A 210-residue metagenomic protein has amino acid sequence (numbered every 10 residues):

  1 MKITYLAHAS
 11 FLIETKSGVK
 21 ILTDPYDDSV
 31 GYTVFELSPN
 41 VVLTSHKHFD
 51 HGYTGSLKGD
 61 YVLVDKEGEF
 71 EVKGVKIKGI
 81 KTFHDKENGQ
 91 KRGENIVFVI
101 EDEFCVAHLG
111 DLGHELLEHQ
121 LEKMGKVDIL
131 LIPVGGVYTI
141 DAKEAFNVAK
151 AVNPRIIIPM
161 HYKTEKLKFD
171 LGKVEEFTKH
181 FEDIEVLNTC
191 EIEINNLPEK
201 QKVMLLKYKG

Functional and structural regions predicted by a protein language model:
M1-V30, K91-G110, I129: Conserved beta-strand hairpin/beta-sheet module of binuclear metal-dependent hydrolase folds, prominently
T4-L6, K91, I156-G210: Binuclear metal-ion centers of metallo-dependent hydrolases, dominated by the metallo-beta-lactamase
I13, V42, I77, D111 (+1 more regions): Divalent metal-coordination and catalytic microenvironments
P25-D27, H46-K47, T82-H84, G110-H114 (+3 more regions): Active-site metal-binding loops of divalent metal-dependent hydrolases
D27-E69, E122-L131: Active-site metal-binding motif and surrounding structural segment of the metallo-beta-lactamase
D28-G31, K47-G52, H114-L117, V137-D141 (+1 more regions): Active-site environment of divalent metal-dependent phosphoester hydrolases
T54-A107: Portal/gating segments that form or line small-molecule/metal binding sites
K86-V152: Active-site-proximal loop/helix segments of hydrolase catalytic cores
